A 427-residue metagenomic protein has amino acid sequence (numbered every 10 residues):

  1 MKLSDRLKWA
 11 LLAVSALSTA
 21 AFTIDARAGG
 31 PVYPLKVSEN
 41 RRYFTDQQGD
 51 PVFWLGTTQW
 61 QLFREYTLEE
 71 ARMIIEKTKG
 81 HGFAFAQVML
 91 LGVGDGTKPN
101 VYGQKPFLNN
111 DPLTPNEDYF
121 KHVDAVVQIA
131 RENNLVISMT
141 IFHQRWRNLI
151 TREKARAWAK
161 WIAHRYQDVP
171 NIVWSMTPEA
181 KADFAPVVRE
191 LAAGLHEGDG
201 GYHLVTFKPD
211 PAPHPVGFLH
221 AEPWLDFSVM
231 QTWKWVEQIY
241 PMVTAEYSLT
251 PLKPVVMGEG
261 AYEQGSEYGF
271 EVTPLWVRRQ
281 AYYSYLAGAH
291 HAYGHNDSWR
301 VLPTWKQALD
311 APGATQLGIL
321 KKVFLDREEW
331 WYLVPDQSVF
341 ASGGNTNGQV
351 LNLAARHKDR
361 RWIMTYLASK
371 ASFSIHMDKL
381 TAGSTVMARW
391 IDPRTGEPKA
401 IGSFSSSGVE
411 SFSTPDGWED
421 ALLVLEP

Functional and structural regions predicted by a protein language model:
K2-L11: Bacterial N-terminal signal peptides that target proteins for export
A10-A21: Bacterial N-terminal signal peptides
A20-P31: Bacterial Sec-dependent signal peptides at the C-terminal "C-region" and cleavage site
G29, D50, K253, E263-G265 (+2 more regions): Aromatic- and carboxylate-lined catalytic core of secreted/periplasmic carbohydrate-active enzymes
V32-Q238: Active-site mouth of glycoside hydrolases
L55, G402-F404: Short hydrophobic alpha-helix segments
N171, T177-P312: Extracellular glycoside hydrolase catalytic/binding regions
